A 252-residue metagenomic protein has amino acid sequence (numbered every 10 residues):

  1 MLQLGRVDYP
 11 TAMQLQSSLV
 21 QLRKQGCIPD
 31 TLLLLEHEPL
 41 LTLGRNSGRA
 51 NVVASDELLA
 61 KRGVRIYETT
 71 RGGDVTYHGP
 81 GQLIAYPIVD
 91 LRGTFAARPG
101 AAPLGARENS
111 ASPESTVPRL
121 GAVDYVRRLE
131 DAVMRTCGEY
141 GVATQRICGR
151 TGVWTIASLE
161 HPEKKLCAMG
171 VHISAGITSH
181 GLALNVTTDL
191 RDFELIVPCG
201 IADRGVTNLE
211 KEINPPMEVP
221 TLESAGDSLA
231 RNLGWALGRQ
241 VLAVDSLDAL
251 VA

Functional and structural regions predicted by a protein language model:
M1-E163, V219-S224, A249-A252: N-terminal lobe of the biotin/lipoate ligase/transferase fold
V64, V153, V171-I173, V186: Hydrophobic aliphatic residue packing
I147, E163-K165, G176-T178, D203: A short, structural micro-pattern
W154, H172, L190-A252: C-terminal accessory segment of soluble enzyme catalytic cores
C167-M169: Histidine/acidic-rich helix-loop-helix segments that form or flank divalent-metal centers in metalloenzyme catalytic
A175-L190: Conserved phosphate/anionic-ligand binding catalytic regions in large, soluble enzymes, centered on
